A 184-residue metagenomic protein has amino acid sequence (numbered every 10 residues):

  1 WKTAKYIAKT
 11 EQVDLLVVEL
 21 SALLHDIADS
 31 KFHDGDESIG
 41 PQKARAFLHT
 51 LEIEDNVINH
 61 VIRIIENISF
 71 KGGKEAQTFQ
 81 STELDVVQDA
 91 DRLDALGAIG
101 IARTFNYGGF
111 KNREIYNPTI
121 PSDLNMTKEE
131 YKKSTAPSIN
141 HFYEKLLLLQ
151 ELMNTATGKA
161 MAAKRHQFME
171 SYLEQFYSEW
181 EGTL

Functional and structural regions predicted by a protein language model:
W1-V18, S30, I39, K43-L51: Alpha-helical phosphate/pyrophosphate-handling elements in metalloenzyme active cores
K2-E11, L24, G73-L184: Divalent metal-dependent phosphate-bond-processing catalytic cores, especially two-metal-ion Mg2+/Mn2+ enzymes that act
E11, S30-D34, L51, D55 (+2 more regions): Amphipathic alpha-helical interaction segments
Q12-E19, D36, I53-V57, E75-T78 (+1 more regions): Short, surface-exposed helix-loop/turn micro-motifs enriched in polar/charged residues
L15-H33, G40, V61-K71: His-Asp-centered metal-binding catalytic motifs of divalent-metal-dependent phosphohydrolases/nucleases
L16-E19, V57-V61, G97, F142: Residue-level detector of well-ordered alpha-helical segments, enriched for hydrophobic/aromatic packing positions
H33-E37, A98-I99: Conserved strand-to-helix beginnings and helix N-cap segments that scaffold or border functional pockets
F47, L51-V87: Hydrophobic, well-structured mid-protein blocks that either form specific transmembrane helices
